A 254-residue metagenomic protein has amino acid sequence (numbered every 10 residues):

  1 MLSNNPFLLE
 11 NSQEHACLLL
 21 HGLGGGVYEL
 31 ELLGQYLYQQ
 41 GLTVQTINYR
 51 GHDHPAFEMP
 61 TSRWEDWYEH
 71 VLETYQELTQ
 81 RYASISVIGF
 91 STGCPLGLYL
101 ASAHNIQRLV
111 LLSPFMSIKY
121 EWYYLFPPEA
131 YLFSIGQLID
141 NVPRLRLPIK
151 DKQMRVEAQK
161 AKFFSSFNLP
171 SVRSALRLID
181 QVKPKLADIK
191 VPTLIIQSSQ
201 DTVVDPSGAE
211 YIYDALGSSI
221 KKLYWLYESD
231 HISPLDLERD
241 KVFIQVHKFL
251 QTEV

Functional and structural regions predicted by a protein language model:
G24-G34: The serine-hydrolase catalytic nucleophile loop
L33, V191, D205-D214: Short alpha-helix in the alpha/beta-hydrolase fold that links the catalytic acid
Y38-A56: Conserved alpha/beta-hydrolase
G89-G93, G97: Gly/Ala-rich beta-loop-alpha elbow adjacent to hydrolase catalytic centers
N168-K185: Active-site nucleophile elbow and catalytic-triad environment of alpha/beta-hydrolase enzymes
I189, I195-Q197, D201: Short beta-strand/loop motif that positions the catalytic acidic residue of the alpha/beta-hydrolase fold
E210, D214-I232: Catalytic histidine neighborhood in serine/cysteine hydrolases with alpha/beta-hydrolase-type architecture
Y227-V254: Catalytic active-site module of serine/aspartate enzymes centered on a nucleophile-bearing elbow/loop
